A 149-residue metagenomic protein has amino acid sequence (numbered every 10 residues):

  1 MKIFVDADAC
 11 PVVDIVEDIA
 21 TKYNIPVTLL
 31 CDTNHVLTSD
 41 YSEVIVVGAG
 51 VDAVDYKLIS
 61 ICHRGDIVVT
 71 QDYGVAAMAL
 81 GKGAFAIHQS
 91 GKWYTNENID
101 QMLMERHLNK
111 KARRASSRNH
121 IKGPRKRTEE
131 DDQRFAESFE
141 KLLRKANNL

Functional and structural regions predicted by a protein language model:
K2-L149: Nuclease catalytic cores that cleave nucleic-acid phosphodiester bonds, predominantly acidic two-metal-ion
